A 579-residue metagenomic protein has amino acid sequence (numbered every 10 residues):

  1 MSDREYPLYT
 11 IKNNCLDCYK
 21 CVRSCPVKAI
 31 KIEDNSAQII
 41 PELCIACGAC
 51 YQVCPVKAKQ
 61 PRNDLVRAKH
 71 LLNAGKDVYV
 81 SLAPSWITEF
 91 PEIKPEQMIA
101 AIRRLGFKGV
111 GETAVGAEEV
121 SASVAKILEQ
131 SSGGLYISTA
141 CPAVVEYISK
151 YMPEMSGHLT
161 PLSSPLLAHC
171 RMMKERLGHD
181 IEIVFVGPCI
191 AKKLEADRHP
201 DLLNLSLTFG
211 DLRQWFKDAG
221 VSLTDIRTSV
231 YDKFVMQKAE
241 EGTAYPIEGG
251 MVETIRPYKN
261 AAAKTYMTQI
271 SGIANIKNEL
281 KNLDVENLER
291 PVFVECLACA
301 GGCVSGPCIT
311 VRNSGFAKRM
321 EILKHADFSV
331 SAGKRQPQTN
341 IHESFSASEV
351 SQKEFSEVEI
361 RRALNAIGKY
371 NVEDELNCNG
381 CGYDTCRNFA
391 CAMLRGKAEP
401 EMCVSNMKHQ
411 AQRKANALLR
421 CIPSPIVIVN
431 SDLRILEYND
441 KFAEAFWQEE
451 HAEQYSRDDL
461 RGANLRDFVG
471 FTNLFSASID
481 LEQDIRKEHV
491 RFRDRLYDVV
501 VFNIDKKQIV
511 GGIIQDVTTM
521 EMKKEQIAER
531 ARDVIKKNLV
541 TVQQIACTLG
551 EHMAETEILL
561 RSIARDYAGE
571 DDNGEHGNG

Functional and structural regions predicted by a protein language model:
S2-D3, P7-I11, L16-I40, I45 (+3 more regions): Iron-sulfur cluster-binding cysteine motifs and their immediate structural context in ferredoxin-like electron-transfer
R62-L364, D384, N388-C391: Iron-sulfur-associated redox domains of electron-transfer enzymes in respiratory and anaerobic energy metabolism
P400-C421, M520, Q526, R530 (+1 more regions): Short, charged amphipathic alpha-helical "coupling" segments at sensory-output junctions in signaling proteins
A411-A445: Sensory modules in modular signal-transduction proteins
R434-I479: PAS-family sensory domains
N464-T518: PAS-family sensory/regulatory modules and their coupling/dimerization elements
I504-Q543: Sensory coupling linkers of modular signal transduction proteins
A531-G579: Signal-transducing coiled-coil/dimerization helices and immediately adjacent hinge/linker segments that couple sensory
